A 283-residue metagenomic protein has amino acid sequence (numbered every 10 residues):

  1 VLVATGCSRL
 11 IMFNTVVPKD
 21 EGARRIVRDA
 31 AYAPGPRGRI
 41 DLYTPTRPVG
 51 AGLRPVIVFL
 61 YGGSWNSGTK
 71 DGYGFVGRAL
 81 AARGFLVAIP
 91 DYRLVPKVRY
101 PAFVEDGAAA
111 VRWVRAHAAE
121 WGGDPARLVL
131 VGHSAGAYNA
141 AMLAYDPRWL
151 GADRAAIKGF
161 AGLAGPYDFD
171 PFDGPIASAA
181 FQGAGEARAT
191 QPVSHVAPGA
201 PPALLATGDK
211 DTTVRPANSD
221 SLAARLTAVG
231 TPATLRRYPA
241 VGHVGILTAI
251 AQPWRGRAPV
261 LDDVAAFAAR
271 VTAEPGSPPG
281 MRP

Functional and structural regions predicted by a protein language model:
S8-A51: N-terminal cap/lid segment of alpha/beta-hydrolase-fold proteins
K19, G35, G165-H195, P201: Mobile cap/lid helix-loop segments that gate and shape the active-site cleft of serine hydrolases
G52-G63: Short beta-strand element of the alpha/beta-hydrolase
G68-V76, R83, A88-P125, Q252-R255: Catalytic nucleophile-loop/oxyanion-hole region of alpha/beta-hydrolase and closely related hydrolase-like folds
A109-P175, A187-R188: Primarily recognizes the serine-hydrolase "nucleophile elbow" in alpha/beta-hydrolase and SGNH/GDSL folds
G199, L205-T207, D211: Short beta-strand/loop motif that positions the catalytic acidic residue of the alpha/beta-hydrolase fold
T212-D220: Conserved alpha/beta-hydrolase "acid-adjacent" motif
D220, T227-P283: C-terminal catalytic histidine-bearing segment of alpha/beta-hydrolase fold enzymes
